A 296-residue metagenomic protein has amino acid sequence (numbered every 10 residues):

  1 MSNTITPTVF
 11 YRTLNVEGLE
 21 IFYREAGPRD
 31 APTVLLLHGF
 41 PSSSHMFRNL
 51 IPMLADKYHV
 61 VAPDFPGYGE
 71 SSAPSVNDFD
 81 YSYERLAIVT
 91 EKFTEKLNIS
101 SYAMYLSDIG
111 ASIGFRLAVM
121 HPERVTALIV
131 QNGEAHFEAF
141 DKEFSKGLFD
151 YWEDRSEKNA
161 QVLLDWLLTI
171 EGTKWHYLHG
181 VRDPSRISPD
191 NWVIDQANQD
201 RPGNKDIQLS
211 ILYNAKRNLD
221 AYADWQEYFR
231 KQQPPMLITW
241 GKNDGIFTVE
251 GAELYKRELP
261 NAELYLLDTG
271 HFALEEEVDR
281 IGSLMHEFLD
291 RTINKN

Functional and structural regions predicted by a protein language model:
S2-I21, A26-T33, V61, Y68-Y105 (+4 more regions): Flexible "cap/lid" subdomain of the alpha/beta-hydrolase fold that forms the substrate-access gate
L36-G39, A62: Structural cue for short, hydrophobic secondary-structure segments
G39, T248, E276-E277: Active-site helix-initiating loop/hinge in glycosyltransferases
G39-S42, D108: Active-site glycine-rich loops that stabilize anionic/oxyanionic intermediates across multiple enzyme folds
P41, P66-G69, A135, G270-A273: Alpha/beta-hydrolase active-site loop signature
P41-N49, V60: Serine-hydrolase catalytic-loop signature spanning alpha/beta hydrolases and amidase-signature enzymes
A55-D64: Active-site machinery of serine-nucleophile hydrolases
G270-G282: Catalytic histidine-centered segment of alpha/beta-hydrolase-like enzymes
